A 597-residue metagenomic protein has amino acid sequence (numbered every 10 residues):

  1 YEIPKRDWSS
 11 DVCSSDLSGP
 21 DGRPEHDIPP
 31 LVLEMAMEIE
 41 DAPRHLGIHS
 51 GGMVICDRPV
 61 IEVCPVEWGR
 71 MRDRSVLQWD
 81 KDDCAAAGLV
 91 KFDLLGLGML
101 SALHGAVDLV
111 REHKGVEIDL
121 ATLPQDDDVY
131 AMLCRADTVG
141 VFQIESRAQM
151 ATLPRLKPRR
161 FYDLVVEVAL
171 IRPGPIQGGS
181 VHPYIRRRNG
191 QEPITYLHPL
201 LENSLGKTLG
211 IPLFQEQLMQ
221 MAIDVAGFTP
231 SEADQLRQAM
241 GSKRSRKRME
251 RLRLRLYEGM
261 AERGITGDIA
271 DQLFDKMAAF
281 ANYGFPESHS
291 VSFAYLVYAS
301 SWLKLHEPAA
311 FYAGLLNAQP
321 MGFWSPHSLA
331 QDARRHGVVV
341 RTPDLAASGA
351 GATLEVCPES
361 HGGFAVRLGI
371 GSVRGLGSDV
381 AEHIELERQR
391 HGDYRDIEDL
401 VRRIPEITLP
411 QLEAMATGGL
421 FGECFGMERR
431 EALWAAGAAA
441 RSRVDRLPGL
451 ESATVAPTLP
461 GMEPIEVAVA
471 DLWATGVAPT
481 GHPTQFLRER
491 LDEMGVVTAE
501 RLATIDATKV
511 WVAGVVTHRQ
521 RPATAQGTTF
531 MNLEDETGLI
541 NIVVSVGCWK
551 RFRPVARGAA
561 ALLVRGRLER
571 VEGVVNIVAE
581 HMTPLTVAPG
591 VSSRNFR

Functional and structural regions predicted by a protein language model:
Y1-V12: Single conserved hydrophobic/aromatic residue that forms the stacking wall/gate of nucleotide- or nucleobase-binding
S10-R597: Noncatalytic, beta-rich nucleic-acid-contacting surfaces in large DNA/RNA-processing enzymes
